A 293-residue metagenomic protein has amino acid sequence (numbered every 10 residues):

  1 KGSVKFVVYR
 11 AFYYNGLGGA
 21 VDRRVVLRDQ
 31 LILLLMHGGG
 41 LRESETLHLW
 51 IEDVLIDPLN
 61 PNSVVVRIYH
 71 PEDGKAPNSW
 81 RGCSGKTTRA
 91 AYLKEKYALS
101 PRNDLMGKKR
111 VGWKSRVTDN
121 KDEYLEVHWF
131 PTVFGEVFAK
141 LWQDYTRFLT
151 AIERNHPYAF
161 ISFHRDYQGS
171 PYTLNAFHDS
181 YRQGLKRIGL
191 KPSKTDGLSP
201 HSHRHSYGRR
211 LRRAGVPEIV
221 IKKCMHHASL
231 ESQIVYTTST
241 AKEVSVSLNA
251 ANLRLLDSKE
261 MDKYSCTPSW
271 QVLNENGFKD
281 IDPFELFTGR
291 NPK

Functional and structural regions predicted by a protein language model:
F6-G38, E43, R204, I281-D282: Basic, Lys/Arg- and aromatic-enriched nucleic-acid-binding interface segment
L35-M36, T132-F148, P157-I161, Y181: Short, structured motif recognition centered on aromatic/hydrophobic residues
M36, L47, K222: The alpha-helix within a helix-turn-helix
H48-L141: Conserved tyrosine-mediated DNA breakage-rejoining catalytic core shared by Y-recombinases
V54-H70, E153-N155, S170-S180: Extended intrinsically disordered, low-complexity coil regions enriched in Ser, Thr, Gly, Ala and often Pro
L149, N155-Y158, R165-G169, H178-K223 (+1 more regions): Short, basic (Lys/Arg/His-rich) helix/loop patches that form interaction surfaces in the mid-to-C-terminal regions
M225-L253: Catalytic-site neighborhood detector that most strongly recognizes the C-terminal catalytic loop/helix of tyrosine
N252-K293: C-terminal secondary-structure termini that scaffold catalytic or DNA-interacting sites
